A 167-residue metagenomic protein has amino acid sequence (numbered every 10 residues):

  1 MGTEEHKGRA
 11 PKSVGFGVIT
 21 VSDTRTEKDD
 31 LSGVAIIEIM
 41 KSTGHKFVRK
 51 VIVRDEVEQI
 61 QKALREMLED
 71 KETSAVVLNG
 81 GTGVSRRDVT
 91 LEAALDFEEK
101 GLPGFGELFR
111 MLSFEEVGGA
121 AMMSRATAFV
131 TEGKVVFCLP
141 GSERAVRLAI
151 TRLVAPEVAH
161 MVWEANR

Functional and structural regions predicted by a protein language model:
M1-R167: Non-catalytic beta/alpha edge segments that cap or flank active sites
